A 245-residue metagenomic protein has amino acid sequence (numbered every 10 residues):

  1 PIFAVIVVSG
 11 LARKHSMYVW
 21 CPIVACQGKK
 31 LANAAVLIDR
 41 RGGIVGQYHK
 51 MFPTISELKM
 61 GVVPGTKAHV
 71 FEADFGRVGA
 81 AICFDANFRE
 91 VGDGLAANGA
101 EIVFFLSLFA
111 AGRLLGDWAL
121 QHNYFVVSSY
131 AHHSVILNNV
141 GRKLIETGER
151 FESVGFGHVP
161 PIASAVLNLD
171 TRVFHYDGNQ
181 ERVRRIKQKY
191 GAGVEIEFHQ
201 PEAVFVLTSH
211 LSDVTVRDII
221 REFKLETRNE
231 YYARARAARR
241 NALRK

Functional and structural regions predicted by a protein language model:
I2-S9, D39-K59, F105-G116, L120 (+1 more regions): Repeat-unit-sized solenoid/scaffold elements
I2-V19, A86-H199, F205: CN hydrolase (nitrilase-like) catalytic-core segments centered on the catalytic cysteine and neighboring Lys/Glu
M17, I23-Q27: Active-site-proximal, Lys/Arg-enriched surface segment that forms a nucleic-acid-binding/basic interface patch
P22-I23, A34-L37, H69, S134-L137 (+1 more regions): Short beta-strand scaffold segments in enzyme catalytic cores
C26-N98, R113, D117, Q121 (+3 more regions): Active-site catalytic loop in hydrolytic enzyme cores
D170-K245: A short C-terminal boundary segment appended to hydrolase-like catalytic domains
